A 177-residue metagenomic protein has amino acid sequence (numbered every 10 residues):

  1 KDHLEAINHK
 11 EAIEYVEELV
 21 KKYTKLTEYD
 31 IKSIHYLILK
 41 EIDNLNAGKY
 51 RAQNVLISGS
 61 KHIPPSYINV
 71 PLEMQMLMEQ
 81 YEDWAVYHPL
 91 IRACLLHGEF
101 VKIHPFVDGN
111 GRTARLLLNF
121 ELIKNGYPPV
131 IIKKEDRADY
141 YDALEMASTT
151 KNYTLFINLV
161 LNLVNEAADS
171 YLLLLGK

Functional and structural regions predicted by a protein language model:
K1-D108, R112-K177: FIC/Doc superfamily catalytic core
